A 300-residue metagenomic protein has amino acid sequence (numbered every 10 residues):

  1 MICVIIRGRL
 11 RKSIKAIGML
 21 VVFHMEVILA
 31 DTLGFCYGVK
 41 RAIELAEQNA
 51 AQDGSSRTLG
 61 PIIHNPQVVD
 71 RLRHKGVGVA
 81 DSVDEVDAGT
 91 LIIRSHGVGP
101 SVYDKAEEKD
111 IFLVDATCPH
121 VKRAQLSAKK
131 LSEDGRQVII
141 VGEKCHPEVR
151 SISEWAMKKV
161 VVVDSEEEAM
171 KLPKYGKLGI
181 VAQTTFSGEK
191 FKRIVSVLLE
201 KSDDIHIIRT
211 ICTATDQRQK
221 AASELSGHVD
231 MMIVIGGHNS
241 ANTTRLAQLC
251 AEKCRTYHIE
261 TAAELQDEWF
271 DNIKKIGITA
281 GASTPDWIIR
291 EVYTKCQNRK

Functional and structural regions predicted by a protein language model:
R9-H24: Short, Lys/Arg-enriched N-terminal segments with co-localized hydrophobic residues within the first ~10-30 amino acids
V22-K300: The feature marks the mature, well-folded catalytic cores of soluble enzymes
